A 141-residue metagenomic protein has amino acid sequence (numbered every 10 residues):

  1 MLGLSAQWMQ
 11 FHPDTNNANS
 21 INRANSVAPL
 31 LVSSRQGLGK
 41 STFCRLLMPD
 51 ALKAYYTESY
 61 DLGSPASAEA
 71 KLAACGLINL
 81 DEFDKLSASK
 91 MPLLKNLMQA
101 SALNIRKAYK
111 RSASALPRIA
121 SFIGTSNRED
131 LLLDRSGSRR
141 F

Functional and structural regions predicted by a protein language model:
M1-A74: P-loop NTPase catalytic core of nucleic-acid-dependent motor ATPases
L46, S89-L97, R140: Alpha-helical scaffold elements adjacent to nucleotide-binding pockets in ATP/GTP-utilizing enzyme cores
A68-A73, K107-T125: AAA+/SF3 P-loop NTPase mechanochemical coupling elements
D81-F83: Walker B catalytic acidic pair
L86-P92, D134-R135: Conserved ATPase-coupling elements of RecA-like P-loop NTPase cores
M91-S114: Conserved catalytic/switch belt of AAA+ P-loop NTPases
L132-F141: A short helix-turn-beta junction within AAA+ P-loop NTPase domains corresponding to the substrate/partner-engaging
